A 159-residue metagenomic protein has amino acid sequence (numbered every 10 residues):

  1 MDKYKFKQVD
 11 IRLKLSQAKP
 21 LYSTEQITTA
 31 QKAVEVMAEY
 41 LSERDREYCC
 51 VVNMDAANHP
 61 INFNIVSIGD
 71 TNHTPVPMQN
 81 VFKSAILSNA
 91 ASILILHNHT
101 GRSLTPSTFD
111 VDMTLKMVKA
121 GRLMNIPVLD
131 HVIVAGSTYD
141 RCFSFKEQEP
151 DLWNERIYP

Functional and structural regions predicted by a protein language model:
M1-L15, S23, K32, A57 (+1 more regions): Active-site-proximal loop/helix of nucleotide/amide-processing enzymes and allied scaffolds
Y22-S84: Glycine-rich, small/polar surface segments that engage phosphate groups of diverse ligands
